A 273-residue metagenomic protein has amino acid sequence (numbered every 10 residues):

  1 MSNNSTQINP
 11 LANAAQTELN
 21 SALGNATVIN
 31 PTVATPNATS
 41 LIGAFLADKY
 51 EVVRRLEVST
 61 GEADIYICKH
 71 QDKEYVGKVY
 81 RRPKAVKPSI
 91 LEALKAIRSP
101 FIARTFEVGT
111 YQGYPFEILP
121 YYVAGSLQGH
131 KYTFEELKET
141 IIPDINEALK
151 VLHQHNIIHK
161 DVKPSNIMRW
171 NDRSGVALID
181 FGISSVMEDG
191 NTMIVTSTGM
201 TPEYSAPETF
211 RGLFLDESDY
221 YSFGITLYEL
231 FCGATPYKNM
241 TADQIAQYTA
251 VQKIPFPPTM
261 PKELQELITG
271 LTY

Functional and structural regions predicted by a protein language model:
E62-V86: ATP-binding glycine-rich loop module of kinase domains
R98-E107: Conserved HxN/HPN-centered segment at the entrance to the catalytic loop of eukaryotic protein kinase-like domains
Q112-S126: Conserved short submotifs of the Hanks-type protein kinase catalytic core that shape the nucleotide-binding pocket
I141-I142: Activation segment signature within eukaryotic-like protein kinase domains
H153-W170: Catalytic-loop of the protein kinase fold
I194-E208: Conserved activation segment of eukaryotic-like protein kinases, specifically the C-terminal portion of the activation
